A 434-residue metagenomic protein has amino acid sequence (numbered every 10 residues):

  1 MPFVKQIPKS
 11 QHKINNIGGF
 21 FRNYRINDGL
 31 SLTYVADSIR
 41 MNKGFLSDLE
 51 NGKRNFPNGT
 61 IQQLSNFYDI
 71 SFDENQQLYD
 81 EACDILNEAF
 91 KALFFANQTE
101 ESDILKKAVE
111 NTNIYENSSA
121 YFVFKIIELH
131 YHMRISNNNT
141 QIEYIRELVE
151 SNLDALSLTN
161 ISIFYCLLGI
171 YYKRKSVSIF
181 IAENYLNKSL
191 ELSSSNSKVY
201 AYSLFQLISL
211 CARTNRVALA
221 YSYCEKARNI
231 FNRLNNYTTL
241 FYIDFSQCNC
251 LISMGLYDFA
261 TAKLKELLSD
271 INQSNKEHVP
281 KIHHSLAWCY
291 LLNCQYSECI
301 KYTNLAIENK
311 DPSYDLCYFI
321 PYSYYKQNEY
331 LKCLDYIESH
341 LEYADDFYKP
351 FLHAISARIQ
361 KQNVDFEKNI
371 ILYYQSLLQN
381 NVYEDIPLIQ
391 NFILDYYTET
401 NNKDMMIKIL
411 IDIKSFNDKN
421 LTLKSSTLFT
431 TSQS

Functional and structural regions predicted by a protein language model:
M1-D28: A short, Lys/Arg-rich alpha-helix, primarily the initiator
D28-D48: Short alpha-helical DNA-recognition segment
P57-E74: DNA major-groove recognition helix of helix-turn-helix/homeodomain DNA-binding modules
D69-I85: Short C-terminal boundary/hinge segments that cap the last helix of small helical domains
D84-F95, V123-N137, I163-V177, A201-N215 (+6 more regions): Tandem amphipathic alpha-helical repeat scaffolds
L93-K107, M133-L148, K173-K188, T214-K226 (+4 more regions): Helix-turn-helix repeat elements of alpha-solenoid scaffolds
K106-N113, R146-D154, L186-S194, C224-N236 (+5 more regions): Amphipathic alpha-helical segments of tetratricopeptide repeats
E116, A120, S157-I163, K198-V199 (+7 more regions): Structural signature of alpha-solenoid helical repeat junctions
